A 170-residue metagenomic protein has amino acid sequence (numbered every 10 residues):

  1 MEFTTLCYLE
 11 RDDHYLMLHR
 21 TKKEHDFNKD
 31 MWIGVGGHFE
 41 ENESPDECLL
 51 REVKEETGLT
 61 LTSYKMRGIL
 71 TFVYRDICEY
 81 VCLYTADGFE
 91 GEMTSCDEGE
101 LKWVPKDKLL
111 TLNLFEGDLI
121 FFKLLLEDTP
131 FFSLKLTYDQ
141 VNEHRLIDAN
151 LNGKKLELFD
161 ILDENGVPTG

Functional and structural regions predicted by a protein language model:
M1-M17, F39, E157-I161: Conserved N-terminal beta-strand and adjoining loop/helix that marks the start of the Nudix/MutT-like hydrolase domain
H14, K65, N165-V167: Residue-level signal for well-ordered, solvent-exposed loop/turn and beta-edge residues enriched in charged/polar side
L16-M17, E24-F27, P168-G170: Short N-terminal binding/cap micro-motifs at the start of the first secondary-structure element
D26-I33, V104: Short glycine/proline- and charge-enriched loop/turn segments that cap or connect secondary-structure elements
K29-W32, I161-G170: A positional/architectural concept
F39-T62, F72-L125, I147-L158: Unchanged
G68: Catalytic phosphate/metal-binding cores of nucleic-acid and nucleotide-processing enzymes, i.e., regions that mediate
D128-L156: Charged phosphate-binding loop/patch that engages nucleotide di/tri-phosphates or the phosphate backbone of nucleic
